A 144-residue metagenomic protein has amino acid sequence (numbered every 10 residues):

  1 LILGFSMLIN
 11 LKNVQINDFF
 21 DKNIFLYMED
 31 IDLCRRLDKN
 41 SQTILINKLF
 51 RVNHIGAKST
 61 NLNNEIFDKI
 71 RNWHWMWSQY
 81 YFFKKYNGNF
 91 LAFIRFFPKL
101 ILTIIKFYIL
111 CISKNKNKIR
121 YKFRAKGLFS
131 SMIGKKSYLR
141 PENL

Functional and structural regions predicted by a protein language model:
L1-R51: A short, conserved alpha-helix in the catalytic core of glycosyltransferases
I2, H54, A125: Short glycine/serine/threonine-biased micro-segments
Q15, D38-K39, K84, F129 (+1 more regions): Alpha-helix boundary recognition
R35, K39-R120: Active-site-adjacent helix/loop segment of glycosyltransferases that harbors family-specific signature motifs
N117-L144: Membrane-interface aromatic/basic loop that binds lipid-linked glycans or pyrophosphate carriers, typified by
